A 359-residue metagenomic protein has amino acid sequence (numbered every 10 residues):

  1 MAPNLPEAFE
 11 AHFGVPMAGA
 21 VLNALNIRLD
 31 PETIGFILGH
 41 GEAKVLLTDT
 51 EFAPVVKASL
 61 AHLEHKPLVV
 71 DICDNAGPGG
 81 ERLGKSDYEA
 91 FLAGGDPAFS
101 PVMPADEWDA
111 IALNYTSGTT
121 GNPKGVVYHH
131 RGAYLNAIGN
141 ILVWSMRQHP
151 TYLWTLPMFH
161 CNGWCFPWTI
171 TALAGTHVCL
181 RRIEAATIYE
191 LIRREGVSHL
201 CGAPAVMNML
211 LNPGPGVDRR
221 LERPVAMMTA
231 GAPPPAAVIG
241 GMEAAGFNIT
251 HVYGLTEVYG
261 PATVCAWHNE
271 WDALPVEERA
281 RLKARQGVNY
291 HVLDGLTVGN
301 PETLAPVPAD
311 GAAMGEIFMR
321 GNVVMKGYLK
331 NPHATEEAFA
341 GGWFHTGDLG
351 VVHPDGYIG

Functional and structural regions predicted by a protein language model:
P3-I27, P31, F36-V45, P150-T151 (+2 more regions): A short helix-loop-beta submotif of the ANL/AMP-binding
V15, L46, A110, T116-T119 (+8 more regions): Conserved S/T- and glycine-rich ATP-binding loop of Class I adenylate-forming
M17-A93: Structural core segment of the AMP-binding/adenylate-forming
V70-D71, S86, A93-Y115, N122 (+1 more regions): Conserved pre-ATP/AMP-binding loop-to-beta segment of ANL
I111-L135: Conserved AMP-binding A3 loop
Y134-T151, F159-H199, P213: Conserved AMP-binding/adenylation subdomain of ANL enzymes
A172, R194-G202, L211-R281, H291-G295 (+1 more regions): Gly/Ser/Thr-rich phosphate-binding loop
Q286-V288, A309, E316-G359: Conserved ATP-binding/catalytic segment of the ANL
